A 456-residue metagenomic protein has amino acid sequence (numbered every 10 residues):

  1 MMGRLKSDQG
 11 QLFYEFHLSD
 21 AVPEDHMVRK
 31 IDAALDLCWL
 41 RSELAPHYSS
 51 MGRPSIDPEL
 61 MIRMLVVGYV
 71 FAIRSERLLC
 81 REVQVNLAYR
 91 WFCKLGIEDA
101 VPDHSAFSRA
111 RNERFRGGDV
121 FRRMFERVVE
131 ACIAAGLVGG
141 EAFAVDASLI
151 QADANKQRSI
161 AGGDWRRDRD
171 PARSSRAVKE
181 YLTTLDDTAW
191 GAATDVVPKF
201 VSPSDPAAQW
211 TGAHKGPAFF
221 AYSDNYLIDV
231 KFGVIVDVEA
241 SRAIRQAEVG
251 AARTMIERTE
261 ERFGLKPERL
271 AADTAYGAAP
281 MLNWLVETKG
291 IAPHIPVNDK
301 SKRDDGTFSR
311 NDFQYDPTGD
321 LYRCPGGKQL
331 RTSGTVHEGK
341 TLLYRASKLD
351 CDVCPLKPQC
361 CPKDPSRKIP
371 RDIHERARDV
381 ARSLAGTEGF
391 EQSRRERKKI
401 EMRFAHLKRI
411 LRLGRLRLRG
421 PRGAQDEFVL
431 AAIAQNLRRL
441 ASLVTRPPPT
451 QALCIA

Functional and structural regions predicted by a protein language model:
M1-H17: Short, flexible loop/hinge motifs at secondary-structure junctions
R4-L5, A72-V85, L95-A456: Anion-binding and metal-coordination hotspots
G10, S19-P23, M27: N-terminal amphipathic alpha-helix initiation
H17-L18, M51: Short secondary-structure capping/turn segments at boundaries of alpha-helices and beta-strands
E24-V66, F71: Basic, short loop/linker segments at the boundary and entry of helix-turn-helix/winged-helix-like folds
C38-S42, N86, R90, I410: A short secondary-structure junction motif
S42, E59, L65-V66, R90-H104 (+1 more regions): Peripheral, non-cofactor segments flanking catalytic/redox cores
V67-V70, V85, Y89: Amphipathic alpha-helical interaction surfaces
